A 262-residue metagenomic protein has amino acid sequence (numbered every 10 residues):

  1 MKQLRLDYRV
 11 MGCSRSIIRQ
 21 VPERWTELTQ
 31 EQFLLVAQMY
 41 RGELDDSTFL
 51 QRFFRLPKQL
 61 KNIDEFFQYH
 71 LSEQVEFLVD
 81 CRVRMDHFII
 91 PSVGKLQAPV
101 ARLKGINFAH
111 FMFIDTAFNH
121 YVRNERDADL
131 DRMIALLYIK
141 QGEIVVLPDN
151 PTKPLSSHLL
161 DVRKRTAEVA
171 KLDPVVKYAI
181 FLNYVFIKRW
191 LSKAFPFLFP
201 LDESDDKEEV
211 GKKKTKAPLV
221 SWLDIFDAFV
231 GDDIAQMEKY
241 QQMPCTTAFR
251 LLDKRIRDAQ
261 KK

Functional and structural regions predicted by a protein language model:
M1-K262: An amphipathic, hydrophobic-aromatic interaction surface with interspersed Lys/Arg that forms lipid/phosphate-bearing
